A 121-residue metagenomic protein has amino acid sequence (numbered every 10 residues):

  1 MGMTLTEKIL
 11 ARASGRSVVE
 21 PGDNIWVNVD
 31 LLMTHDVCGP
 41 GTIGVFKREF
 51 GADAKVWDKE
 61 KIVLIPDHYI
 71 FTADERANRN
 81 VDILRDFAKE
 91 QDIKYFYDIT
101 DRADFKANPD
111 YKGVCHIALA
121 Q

Functional and structural regions predicted by a protein language model:
M1-Q121: Fe-S-dependent hydro-lyases/dehydratases of central metabolism
